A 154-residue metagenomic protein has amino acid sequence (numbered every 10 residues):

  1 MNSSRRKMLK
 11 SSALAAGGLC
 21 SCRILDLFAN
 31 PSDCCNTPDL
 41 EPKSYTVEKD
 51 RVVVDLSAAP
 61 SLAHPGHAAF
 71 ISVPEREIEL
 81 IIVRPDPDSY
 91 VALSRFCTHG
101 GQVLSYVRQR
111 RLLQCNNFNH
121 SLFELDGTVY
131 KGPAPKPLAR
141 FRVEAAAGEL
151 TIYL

Functional and structural regions predicted by a protein language model:
M1-C20: N-terminal secretory signal peptides and thylakoid transit peptides that target proteins across membranes
A13, G66-H67, G101, G127 (+1 more regions): Glycine-centered flexibility sites
F28-T98, Q102-V107, A139-L154: N-terminal pre-ligand scaffold of iron-sulfur
C97, C115-N116: Short cysteine clusters
Q109-L113: Metal-associated gating/positioning segment near the N- to mid-region
Q114, L122-I152: Exported/periplasmic cell-wall-interacting domains
N119: His-Asp-centered metal-binding catalytic motifs of divalent-metal-dependent phosphohydrolases/nucleases
